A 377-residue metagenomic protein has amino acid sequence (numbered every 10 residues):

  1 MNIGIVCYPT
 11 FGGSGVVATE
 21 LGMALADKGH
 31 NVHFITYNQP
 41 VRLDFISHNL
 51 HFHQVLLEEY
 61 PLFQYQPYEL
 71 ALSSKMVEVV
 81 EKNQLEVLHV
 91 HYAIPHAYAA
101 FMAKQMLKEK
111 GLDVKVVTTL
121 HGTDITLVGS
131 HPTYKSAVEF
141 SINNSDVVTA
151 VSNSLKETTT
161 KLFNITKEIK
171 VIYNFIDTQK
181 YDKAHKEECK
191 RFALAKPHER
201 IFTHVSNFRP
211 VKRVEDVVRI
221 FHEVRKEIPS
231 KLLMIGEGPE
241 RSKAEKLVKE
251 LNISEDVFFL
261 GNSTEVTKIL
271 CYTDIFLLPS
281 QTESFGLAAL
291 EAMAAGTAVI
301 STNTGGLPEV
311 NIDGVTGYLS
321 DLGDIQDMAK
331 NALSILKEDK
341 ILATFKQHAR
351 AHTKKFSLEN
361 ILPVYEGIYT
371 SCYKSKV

Functional and structural regions predicted by a protein language model:
C7-F11, M23-Y68: N-terminal strand-loop element at the rim of the active site of nucleotide-sugar-dependent glycosyltransferases
S154, F175: Carbohydrate-associated surface elements
D182-K196: A short helix/loop element that forms part of the nucleotide-sugar donor recognition site in Leloir-type
A195-K212, V218-F221: Conserved donor-binding/catalytic core segment of Leloir-type glycosyltransferases
N262, Q281: Aromatic "clamp/platform" in nucleotide-sugar-dependent glycosyltransferases that forms part of the donor/acceptor
A298-S301, N311: Short hydrophobic beta-strand element within catalytic cores of glycosyltransferases and related nucleotide-activated
D313-G314, Y318-I325, S334-K340: Conserved acidic donor-binding segment of nucleotide-sugar-dependent glycosyltransferases
D327, S334, I341-K355, V364-G367: A short, well-ordered alpha-helix in the C-terminal region of glycosyltransferases
